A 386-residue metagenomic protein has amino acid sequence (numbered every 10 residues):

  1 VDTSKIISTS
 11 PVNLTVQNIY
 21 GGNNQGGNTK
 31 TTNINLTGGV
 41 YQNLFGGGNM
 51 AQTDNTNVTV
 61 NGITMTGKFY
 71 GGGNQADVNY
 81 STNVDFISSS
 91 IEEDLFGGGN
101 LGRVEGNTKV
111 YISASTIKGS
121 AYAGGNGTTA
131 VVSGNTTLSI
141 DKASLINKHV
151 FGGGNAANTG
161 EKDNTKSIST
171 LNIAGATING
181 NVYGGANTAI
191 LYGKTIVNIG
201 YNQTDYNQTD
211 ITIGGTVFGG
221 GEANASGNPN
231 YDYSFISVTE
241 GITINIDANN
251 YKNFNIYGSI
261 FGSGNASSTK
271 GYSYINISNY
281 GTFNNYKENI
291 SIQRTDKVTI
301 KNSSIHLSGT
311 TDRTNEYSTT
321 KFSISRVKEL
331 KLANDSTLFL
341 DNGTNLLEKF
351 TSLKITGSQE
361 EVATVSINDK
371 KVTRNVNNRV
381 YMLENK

Functional and structural regions predicted by a protein language model:
V1-N18, N23-N43, N49-K68, N74-D94 (+6 more regions): Surface-exposed loop/turn motifs in large extracellular/passenger domains
N368, V372-K386: Outer-membrane translocation/initiation segment of Type V secreted surface proteins
